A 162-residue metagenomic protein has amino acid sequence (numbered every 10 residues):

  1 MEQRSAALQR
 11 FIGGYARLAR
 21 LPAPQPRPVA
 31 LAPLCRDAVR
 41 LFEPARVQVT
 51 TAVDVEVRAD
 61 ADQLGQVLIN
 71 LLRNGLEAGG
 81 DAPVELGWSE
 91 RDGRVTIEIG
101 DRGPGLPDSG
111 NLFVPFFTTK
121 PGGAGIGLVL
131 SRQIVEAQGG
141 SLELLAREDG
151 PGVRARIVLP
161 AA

Functional and structural regions predicted by a protein language model:
M1-V29, P33-P44: Conserved DHp (HisKA) dimerization/phosphotransfer helix of two-component histidine kinases, i.e., the long coiled-coil
Q48-E56, D62, R91: Conserved catalytic submotifs in the C-terminal HATPase_c
N74-G79: Short helix-loop "hinge" at the ATP-lid/N-box region of the Bergerat-fold HATPase_c
P83-G93: Short beta-strand/loop element within the Bergerat-fold HATPase_c
L106-F116: Short conserved segment of the HATPase_c
G127, S131: Short alpha-helical Gxxx[C/S/T] motif in the catalytic ATP-binding
V135-E136: Detector for a conserved hydrophobic position within an alpha-helical segment of the HATPase_c
